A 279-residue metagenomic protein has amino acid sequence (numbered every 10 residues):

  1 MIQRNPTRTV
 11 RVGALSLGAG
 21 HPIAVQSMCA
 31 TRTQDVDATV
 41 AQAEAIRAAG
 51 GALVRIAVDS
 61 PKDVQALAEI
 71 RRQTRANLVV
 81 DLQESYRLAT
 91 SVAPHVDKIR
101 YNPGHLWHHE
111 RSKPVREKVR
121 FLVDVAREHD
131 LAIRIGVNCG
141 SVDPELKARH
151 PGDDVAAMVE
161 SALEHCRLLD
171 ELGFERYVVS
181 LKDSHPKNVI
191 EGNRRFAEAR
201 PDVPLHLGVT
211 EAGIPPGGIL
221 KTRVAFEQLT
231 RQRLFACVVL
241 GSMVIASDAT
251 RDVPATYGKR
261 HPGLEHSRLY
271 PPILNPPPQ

Functional and structural regions predicted by a protein language model:
M1-M28, R127-H129: N-terminal amphipathic alpha-helix/helix-capping segment at the start of soluble metabolic enzymes
V25, D81, I135, V179 (+1 more regions): Conserved, mostly hydrophobic/aromatic
S27-A30, D35-V36, R47-T74, P103-R111 (+1 more regions): Glycine-rich, proline-tolerant flexible connector loops at the mouths of alpha/beta enzymes
T33-A45, E84-T90, A162, K221-F226: Short, acidic/polar
G50-A52, H95-S112, G208, R233-S247: Glycine-rich phosphate-binding active-site loops on the catalytic face of alpha/beta enzymes
P61-L82, E117-L131, G192-L207, Y257-E265: Alpha-helix-loop-beta-strand connector modules within alpha/beta enzyme cores
K98-P103, A132-G140, L205-L207: Non-cysteine beta-strand/loop elements that form the S-adenosyl-L-methionine
N138-S141, L146-P278: Catalytic alpha/beta core domains of metabolic enzymes, predominantly
